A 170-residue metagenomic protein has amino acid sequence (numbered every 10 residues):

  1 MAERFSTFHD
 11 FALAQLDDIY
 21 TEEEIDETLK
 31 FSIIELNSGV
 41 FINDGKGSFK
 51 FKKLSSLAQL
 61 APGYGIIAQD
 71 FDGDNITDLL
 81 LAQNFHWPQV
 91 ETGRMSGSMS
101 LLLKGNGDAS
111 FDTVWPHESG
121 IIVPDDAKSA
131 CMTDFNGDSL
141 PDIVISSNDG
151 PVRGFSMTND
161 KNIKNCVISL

Functional and structural regions predicted by a protein language model:
M1-L170: Beta-propeller-forming repeat regions
